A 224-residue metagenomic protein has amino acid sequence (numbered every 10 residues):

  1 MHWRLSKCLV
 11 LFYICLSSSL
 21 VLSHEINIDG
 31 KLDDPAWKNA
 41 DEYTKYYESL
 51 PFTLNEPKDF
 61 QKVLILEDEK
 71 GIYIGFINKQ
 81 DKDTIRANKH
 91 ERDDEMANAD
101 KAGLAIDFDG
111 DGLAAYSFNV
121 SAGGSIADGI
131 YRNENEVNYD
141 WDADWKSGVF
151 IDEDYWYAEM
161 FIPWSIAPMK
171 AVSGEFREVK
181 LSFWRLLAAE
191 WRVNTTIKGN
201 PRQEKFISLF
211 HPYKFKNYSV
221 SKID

Functional and structural regions predicted by a protein language model:
M1-L5: N-terminal secretory signal peptides that target proteins for export/translocation
C8-S19: Bacterial N-terminal signal peptides
S19-D224: Structural preference for beta-rich elements and adjacent junctions enriched in aromatics
